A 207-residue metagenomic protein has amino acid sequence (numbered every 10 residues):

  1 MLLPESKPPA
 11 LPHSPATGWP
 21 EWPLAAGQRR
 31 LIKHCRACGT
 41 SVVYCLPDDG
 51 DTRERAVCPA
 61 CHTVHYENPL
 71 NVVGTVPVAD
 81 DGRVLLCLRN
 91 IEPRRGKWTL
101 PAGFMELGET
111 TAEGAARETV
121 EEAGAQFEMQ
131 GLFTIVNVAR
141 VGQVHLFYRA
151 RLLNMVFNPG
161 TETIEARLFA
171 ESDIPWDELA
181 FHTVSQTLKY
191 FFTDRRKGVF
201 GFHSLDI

Functional and structural regions predicted by a protein language model:
M1-P93, F104-E121, A125-V156, K197-I207: N-terminal leader/linker segments that precede catalytic domains of diphosphate-processing enzymes
P47, G96, E178: Short glycine-/acidic-enriched loop or helix-start segments at secondary-structure transitions that form or flank
R94-R95, A170: Short, basic/glycine-rich phosphate-binding loops at helix/coil junctions that contact nucleotide phosphates
K97-G103: Conserved acetyl-CoA binding element of GNAT-fold acetyltransferases
W98, A125, R167: Residues that recognize and position ribonucleotide moieties
T99, R140, P159-E162: Short glycine-enriched loop/turn motifs at secondary-structure junctions
P159-F191: NUDIX/MutT-family hydrolases
